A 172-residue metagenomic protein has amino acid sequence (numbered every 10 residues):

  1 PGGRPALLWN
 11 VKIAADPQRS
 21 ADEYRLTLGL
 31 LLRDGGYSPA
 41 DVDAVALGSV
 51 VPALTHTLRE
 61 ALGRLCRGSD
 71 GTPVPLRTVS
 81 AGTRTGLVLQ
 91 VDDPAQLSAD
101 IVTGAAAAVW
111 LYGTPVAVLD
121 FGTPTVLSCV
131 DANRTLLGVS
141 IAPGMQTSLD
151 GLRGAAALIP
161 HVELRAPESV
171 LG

Functional and structural regions predicted by a protein language model:
P1-R33, T135-L158: Short glycine-rich, Thr/Ser-proximal phosphate-binding strand/loop in the N-terminal lobe of ATP-dependent enzymes
P1-W9, A108, T114-L136, L152: Gly/Thr-rich phosphate-binding beta-strand-loop-beta motif of the actin/hexokinase/Hsp70
R19, E23-L26, S49, A53 (+2 more regions): Conserved active-site and cofactor/substrate-binding residues in soluble primary-metabolism enzymes
L30, E60, R64, W110 (+1 more regions): Short, well-ordered alpha-helices that flank and scaffold nucleotide-derived cofactor binding pockets
G35-Q96, D131-G138, M145, G172: Short beta-strand-loop/turn "lid" adjacent to the catalytic site in phosphate-handling enzymes
A53-T55, A108, R165-V170: Extended, hydrophobic alpha-helical segments
T83-V116: Conserved phosphate-binding catalytic cores of ATP/NTP-utilizing and phosphoryl-transfer enzymes
A155-G172: A mobile "lid/hinge" subdomain adjacent to the ATP/sugar-phosphate binding pocket shared across diverse ATP-dependent
